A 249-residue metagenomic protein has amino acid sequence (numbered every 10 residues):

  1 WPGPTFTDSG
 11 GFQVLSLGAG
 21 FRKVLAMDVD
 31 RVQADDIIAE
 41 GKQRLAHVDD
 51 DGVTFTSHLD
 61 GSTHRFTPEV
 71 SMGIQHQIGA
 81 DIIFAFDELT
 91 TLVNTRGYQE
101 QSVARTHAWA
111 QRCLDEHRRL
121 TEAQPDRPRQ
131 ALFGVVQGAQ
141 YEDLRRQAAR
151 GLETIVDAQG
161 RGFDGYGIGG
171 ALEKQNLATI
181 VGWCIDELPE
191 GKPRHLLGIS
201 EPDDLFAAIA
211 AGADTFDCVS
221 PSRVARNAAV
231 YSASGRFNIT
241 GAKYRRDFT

Functional and structural regions predicted by a protein language model:
W1-D126, R245: Non-catalytic, usually N-terminal nucleic-acid engagement modules in DNA/RNA processing proteins
A104-H107, E116, L120-A123, R127-T249: Glycine-rich phosphate/ribose-binding loops and adjacent secondary-structure elements that form binding surfaces
